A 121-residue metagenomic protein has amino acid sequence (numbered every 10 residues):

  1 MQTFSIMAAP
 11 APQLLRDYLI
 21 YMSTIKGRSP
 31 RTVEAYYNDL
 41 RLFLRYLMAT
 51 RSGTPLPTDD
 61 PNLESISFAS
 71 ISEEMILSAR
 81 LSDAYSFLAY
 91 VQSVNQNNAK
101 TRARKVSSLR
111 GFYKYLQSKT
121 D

Functional and structural regions predicted by a protein language model:
Q2-S5, L15-R31, R41-D121: N-terminal core-binding DNA-recognition domain of tyrosine recombinases/integrases
